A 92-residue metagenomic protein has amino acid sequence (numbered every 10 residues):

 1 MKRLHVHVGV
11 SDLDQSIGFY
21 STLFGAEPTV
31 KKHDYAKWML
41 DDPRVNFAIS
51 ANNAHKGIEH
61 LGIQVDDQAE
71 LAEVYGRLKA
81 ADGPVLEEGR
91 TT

Functional and structural regions predicted by a protein language model:
M1-K2, H7-N46: Core segments of cupin and vicinal oxygen chelate
R3-L4, G57-H60: Eukaryotic phosphotyrosine signaling hubs
L13, I63-T92: Vicinal oxygen chelate
V45-F47, Q64-V65: Alpha-helix boundary/capping detector
F47, I58, E70-A72: Intrinsically disordered, low-complexity acidic/polar segments
N53-H55: Short, flexible turn/loop "capping" segments at secondary-structure junctions
